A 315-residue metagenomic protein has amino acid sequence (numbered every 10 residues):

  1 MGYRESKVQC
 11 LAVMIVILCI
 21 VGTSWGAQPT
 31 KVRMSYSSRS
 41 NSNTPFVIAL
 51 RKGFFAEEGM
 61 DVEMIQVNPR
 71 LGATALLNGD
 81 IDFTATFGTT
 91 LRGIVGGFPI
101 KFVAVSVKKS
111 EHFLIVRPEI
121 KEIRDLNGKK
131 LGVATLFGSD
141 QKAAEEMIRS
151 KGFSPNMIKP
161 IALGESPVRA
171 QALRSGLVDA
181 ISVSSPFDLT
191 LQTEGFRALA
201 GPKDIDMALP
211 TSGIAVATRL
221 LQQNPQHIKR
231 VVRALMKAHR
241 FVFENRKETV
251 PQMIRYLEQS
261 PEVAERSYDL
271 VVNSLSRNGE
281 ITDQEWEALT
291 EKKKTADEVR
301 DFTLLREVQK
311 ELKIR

Functional and structural regions predicted by a protein language model:
G2-A12: Bacterial N-terminal signal peptides that target proteins for export
L11-V21: Bacterial N-terminal signal peptides
G22-G26: Sec/Tat signal peptide C-region and signal peptidase I cleavage site
A27-L163, R169-S175, D179-S185, A198-P202 (+1 more regions): Short, glycine-/small- and polar/acidic-enriched structural segments that line small-molecule recognition paths
Y36, S106-V116, T193-N224, I228 (+3 more regions): Periplasmic-binding protein-like
I148-R149, I254, Q309: Residue-level preference for well-ordered alpha-helical positions
Q222-K293: Secondary-structure end/capping motifs
E291-R315: Conserved C-terminal helix/tail region of periplasmic/extracytoplasmic solute-binding proteins
